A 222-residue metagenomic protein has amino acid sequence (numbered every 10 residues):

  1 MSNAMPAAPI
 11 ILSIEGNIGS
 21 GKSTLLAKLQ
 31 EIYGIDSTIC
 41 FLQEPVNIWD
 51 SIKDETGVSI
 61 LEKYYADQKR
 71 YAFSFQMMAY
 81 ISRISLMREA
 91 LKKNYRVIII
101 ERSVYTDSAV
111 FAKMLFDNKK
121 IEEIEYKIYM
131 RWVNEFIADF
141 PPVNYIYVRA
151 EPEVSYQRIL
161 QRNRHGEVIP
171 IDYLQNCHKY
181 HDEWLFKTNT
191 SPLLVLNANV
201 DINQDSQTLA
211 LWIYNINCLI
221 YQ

Functional and structural regions predicted by a protein language model:
I14: Hydrophobic anchor at the beta1->P-loop junction of P-loop NTPases
N17: P-loop (Walker A) phosphate-binding loop of NTP-binding proteins
K22: Conserved lysine of the Walker
L25-L26: Post-Walker A alpha-helix
E31-Q76, V110: Conserved substrate/cofactor phosphate-moiety recognition/catalytic segment in nucleotide-dependent phosphotransferases
E55-V97, F116-K120: Conserved nucleotide-sensing/catalytic segment adjacent to the nucleotide-binding pocket in NTP-handling enzymes
S108-Y180: A glycine- and Lys/Arg-enriched "phosphate-lid" helix/loop adjacent to the NTP-binding pocket of small-molecule kinases
Y156-Q222: NTP-dependent small-molecule kinase module
